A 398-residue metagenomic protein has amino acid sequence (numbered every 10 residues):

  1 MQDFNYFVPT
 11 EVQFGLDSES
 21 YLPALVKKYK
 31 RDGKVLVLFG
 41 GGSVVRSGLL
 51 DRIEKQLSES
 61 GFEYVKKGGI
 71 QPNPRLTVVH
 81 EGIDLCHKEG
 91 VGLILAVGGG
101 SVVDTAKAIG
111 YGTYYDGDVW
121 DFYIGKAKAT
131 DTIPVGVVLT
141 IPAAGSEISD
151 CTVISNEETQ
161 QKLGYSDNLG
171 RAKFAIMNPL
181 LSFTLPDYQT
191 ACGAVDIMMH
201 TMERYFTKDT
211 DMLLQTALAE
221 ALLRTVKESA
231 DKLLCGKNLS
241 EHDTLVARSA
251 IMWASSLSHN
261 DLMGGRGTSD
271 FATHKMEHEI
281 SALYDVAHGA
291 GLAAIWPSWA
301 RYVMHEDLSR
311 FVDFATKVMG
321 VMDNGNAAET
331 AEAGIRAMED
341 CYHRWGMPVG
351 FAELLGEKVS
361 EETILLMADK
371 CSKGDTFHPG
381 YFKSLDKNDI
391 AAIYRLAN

Functional and structural regions predicted by a protein language model:
M1-L93, F351-A352: ATP/NTP phosphate-donor binding region
T10, Y114-A217, D313: A glycine/threonine-rich phosphate-anchoring loop and its flanking beta-alpha core in nucleotide/phosphate-binding
R52-I53, I83, V102-D116, I148-S149: Short Gly/Thr/Asp-enriched flexible loops that form oxyanion-binding sites at enzyme active sites
H80, L169-A175, R266-H274: Acidic-glycine-rich active-site phosphate/pyrophosphate-binding loop
V91-I109, T140-S146, L283-V286: Glycine/serine-rich anion-binding loops at beta->alpha junctions that coordinate negatively charged ligand groups
R204, K208-A337: Active-site segments that bind and position negatively charged phosphate/pyrophosphate groups
F311, K317-N398: C-terminal charged capping/lid subdomain of soluble metabolic enzymes
